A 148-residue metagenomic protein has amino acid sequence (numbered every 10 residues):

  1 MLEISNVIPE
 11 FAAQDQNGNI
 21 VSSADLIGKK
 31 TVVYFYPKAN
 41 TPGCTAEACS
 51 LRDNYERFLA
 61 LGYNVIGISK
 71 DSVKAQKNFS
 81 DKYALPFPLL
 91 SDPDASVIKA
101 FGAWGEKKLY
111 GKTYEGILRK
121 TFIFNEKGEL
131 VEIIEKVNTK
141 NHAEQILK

Functional and structural regions predicted by a protein language model:
M1-K148: Chalcogenol-based redox active-site neighborhoods
